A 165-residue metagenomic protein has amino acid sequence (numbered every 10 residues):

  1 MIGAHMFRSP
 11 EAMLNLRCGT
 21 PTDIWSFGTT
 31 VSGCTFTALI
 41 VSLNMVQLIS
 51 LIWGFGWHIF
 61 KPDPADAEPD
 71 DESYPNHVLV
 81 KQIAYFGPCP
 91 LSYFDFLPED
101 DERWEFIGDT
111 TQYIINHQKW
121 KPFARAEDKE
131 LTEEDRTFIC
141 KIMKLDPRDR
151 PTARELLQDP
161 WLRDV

Functional and structural regions predicted by a protein language model:
M1-N15: Conserved activation segment of eukaryotic-like protein kinases, specifically the C-terminal portion of the activation
E11-S26, F36-L43, K61-D63: Conserved end of the kinase activation segment
T35-F36, W53: Structural recognition of an alpha-helix C-terminal capping motif at a helix-to-coil junction
V41-L43, W57-L79, L97-E102: Conserved loop-to-helix junction within protein kinase catalytic domains, corresponding to the end of the activation
L79, I83-K141: C-terminal lobe substrate-recognition/regulatory segment of protein kinase catalytic domains
R150: Conserved HRD-motif arginine in the catalytic loop of eukaryotic-like protein kinases
